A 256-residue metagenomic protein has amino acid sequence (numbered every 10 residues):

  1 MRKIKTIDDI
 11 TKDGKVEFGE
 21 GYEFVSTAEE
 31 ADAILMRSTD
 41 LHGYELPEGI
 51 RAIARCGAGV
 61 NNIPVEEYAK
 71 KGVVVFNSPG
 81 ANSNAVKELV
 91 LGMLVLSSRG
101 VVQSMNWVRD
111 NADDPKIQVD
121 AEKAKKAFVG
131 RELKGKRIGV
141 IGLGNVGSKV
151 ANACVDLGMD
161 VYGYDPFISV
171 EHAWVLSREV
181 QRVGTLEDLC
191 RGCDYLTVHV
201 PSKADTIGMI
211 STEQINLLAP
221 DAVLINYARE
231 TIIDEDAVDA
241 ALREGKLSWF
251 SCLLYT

Functional and structural regions predicted by a protein language model:
M1-P79, S211: An N-terminal-biased, well-structured beta-alpha scaffold segment characteristic of Rossmann-like dinucleotide-binding
T39-Y44, P166-L254: Rossmann-like adenosine-cofactor binding region
P47-A52, K71-V73, M159, P220-A222 (+1 more regions): A short helix->loop->beta-strand "cap" motif at the edges of active sites that frequently abuts
P79-R137: Phosphate-binding beta-alpha-beta segment of Rossmann-like dinucleotide-binding domains, i.e., the NAD(P)
I141-G142: Conserved N-terminal Rossmann-fold NAD(P)-binding element of oxidoreductases
V146: Hydrophobic/small residue at the entry helix of a nucleotide-binding pocket
A151, V155, L242: Gly/Ala-rich phosphate-binding loop of Rossmann-like dinucleotide-binding domains, activating on the conserved
Y162: Conserved beta-strand positions in the Rossmann-like core of class I SAM-dependent methyltransferases
